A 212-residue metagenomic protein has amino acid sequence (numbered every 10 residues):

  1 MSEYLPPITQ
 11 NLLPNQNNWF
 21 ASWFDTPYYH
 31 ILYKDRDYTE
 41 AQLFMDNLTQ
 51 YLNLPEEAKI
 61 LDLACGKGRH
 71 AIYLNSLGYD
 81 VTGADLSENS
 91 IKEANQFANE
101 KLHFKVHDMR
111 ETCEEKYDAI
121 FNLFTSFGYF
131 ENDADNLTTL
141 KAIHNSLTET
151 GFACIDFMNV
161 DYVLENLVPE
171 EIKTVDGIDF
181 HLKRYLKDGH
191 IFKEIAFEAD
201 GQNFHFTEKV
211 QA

Functional and structural regions predicted by a protein language model:
S2-P55: Conserved class I S-adenosyl-L-methionine
E57-A64: Conserved class I S-adenosyl-L-methionine
K67-E111: Class I SAM-dependent methyltransferase SAM/SAH-binding core
R110-I120: A short acidic, Gly/Pro-enriched loop at the edge of an enzyme's catalytic core that lines a small-molecule cofactor
D118-A134: A short SAM/SAH-binding and catalytic strip from SAM-dependent methyltransferases
L137-E149: A short glycine-rich, Lys/Arg-flanked "PGG" loop and its adjoining helix->strand segment in the class I
C154-A212: SAM-dependent methyltransferase
